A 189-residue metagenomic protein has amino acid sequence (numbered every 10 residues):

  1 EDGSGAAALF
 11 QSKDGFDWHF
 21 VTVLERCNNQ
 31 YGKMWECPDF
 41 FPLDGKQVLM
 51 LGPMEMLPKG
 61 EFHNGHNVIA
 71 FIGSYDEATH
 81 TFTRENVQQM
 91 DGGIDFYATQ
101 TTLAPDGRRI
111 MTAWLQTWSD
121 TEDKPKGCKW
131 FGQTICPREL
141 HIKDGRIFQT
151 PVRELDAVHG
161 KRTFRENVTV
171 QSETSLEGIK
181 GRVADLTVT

Functional and structural regions predicted by a protein language model:
E1-D2, A7-F10, F20-V23, N28 (+4 more regions): Hydrophobic core segments of beta-strands in well-ordered, beta-rich domains
D2, N29, K59-G65, C128-F131: Short consensus segments that form the blades of beta-propeller domains, in both extracellular/periplasmic
G3-S4, G32, R182: Residue-level preference for beta-strand/loop junctions
S4-L9, L57-I72, C136: Structural motif
S12-F20, E77-F82: Asp-box/BNR beta-propeller loop motif
N29-W35, G92-D95: Short glycine-/Asp-/Thr-/Trp-enriched loop segments that recur within the blades of beta-propeller repeat domains
I69-D95, Q100-T189: Beta-rich accessory regions
